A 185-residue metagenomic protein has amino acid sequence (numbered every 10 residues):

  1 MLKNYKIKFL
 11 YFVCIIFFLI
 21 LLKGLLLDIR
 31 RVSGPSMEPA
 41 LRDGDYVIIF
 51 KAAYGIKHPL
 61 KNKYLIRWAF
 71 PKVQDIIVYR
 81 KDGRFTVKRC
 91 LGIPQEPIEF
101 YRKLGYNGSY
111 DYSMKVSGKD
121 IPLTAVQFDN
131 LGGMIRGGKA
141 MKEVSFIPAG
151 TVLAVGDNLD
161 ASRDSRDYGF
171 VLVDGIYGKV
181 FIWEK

Functional and structural regions predicted by a protein language model:
M1-I7: Short, Lys/Arg-rich N-terminal segment immediately upstream of the first membrane anchor
Y5, L21, D28-R31, E38-K185: Soluble "head" domains of membrane/secretory-pathway proteins
K8-L25: Hydrophobic membrane-insertion alpha-helices, especially the h-region of bacterial N-terminal signal peptides
